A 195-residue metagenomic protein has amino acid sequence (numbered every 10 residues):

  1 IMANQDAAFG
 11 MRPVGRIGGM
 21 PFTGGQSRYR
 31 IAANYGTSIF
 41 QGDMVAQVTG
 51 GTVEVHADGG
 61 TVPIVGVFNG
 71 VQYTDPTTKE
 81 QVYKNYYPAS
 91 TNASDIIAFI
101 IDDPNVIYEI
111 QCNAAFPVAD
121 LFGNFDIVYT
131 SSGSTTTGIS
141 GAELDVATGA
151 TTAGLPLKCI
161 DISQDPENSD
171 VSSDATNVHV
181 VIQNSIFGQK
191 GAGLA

Functional and structural regions predicted by a protein language model:
M2-A195: Surface-exposed, low-hydrophobicity beta-strand/loop segments enriched in small/polar/acidic residues
